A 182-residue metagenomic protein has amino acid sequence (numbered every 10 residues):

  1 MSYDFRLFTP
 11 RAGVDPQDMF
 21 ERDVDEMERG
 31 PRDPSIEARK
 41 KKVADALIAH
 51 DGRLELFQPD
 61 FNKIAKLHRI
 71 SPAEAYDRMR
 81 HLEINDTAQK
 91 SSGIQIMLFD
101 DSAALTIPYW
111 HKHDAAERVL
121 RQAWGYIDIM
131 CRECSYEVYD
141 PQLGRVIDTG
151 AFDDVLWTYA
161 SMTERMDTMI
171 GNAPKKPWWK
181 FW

Functional and structural regions predicted by a protein language model:
M1-W182: Acidic (Asp/Glu-rich) sequence patches and key acidic residues that form negatively charged surfaces used
